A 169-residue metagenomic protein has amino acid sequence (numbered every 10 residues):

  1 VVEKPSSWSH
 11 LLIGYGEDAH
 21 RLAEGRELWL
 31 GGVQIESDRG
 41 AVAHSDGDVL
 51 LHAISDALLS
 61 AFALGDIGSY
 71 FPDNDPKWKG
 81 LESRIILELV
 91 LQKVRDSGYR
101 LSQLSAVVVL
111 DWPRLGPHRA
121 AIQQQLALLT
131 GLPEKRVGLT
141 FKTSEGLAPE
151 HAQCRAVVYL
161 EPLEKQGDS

Functional and structural regions predicted by a protein language model:
V2-A120, T130, S144: RNase III-family endoribonuclease catalytic core
L28-W29, G167-S169: Short, well-ordered strand-loop elements centered on a beta-strand within folded domains, enriched for acidic residues
Q123: Generic structural marker for isolated residues within well-ordered, non-membrane alpha-helices of soluble domains
L126-A127: Alpha-helical support elements that line or immediately flank enzyme active sites and cofactor-binding pockets
P133-R136: Short acidic capping loops at alpha-helix termini that bridge into adjacent secondary structure
L139-F141: Pyridoxal 5′-phosphate
G146-D168: C-terminal edge-of-domain segments
